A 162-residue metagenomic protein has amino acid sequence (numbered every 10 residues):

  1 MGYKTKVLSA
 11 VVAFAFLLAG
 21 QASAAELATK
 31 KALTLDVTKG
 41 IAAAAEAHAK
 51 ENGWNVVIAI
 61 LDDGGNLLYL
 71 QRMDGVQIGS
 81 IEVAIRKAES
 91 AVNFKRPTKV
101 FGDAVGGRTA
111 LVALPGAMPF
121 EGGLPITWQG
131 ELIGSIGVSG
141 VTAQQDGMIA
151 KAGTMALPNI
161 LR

Functional and structural regions predicted by a protein language model:
M1-V11: Bacterial N-terminal signal peptides that target proteins for export
S9-G20: Bacterial N-terminal signal peptides
A24-R162: Flexible, solvent-exposed loop/hinge segments and secondary-structure transition points
